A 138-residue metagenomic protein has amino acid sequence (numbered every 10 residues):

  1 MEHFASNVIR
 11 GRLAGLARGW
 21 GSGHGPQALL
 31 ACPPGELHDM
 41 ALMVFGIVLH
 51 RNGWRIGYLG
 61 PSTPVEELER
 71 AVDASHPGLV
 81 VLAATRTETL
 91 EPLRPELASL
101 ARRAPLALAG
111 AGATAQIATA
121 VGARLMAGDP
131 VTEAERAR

Functional and structural regions predicted by a protein language model:
M1-A14: Helix-enriched interaction subdomains in cytosolic or periplasmic regions, typified by TIR/SEFIR signaling/NADase cores
G15-R138: C-terminal regulatory/effector modules of DNA-binding transcriptional regulators
